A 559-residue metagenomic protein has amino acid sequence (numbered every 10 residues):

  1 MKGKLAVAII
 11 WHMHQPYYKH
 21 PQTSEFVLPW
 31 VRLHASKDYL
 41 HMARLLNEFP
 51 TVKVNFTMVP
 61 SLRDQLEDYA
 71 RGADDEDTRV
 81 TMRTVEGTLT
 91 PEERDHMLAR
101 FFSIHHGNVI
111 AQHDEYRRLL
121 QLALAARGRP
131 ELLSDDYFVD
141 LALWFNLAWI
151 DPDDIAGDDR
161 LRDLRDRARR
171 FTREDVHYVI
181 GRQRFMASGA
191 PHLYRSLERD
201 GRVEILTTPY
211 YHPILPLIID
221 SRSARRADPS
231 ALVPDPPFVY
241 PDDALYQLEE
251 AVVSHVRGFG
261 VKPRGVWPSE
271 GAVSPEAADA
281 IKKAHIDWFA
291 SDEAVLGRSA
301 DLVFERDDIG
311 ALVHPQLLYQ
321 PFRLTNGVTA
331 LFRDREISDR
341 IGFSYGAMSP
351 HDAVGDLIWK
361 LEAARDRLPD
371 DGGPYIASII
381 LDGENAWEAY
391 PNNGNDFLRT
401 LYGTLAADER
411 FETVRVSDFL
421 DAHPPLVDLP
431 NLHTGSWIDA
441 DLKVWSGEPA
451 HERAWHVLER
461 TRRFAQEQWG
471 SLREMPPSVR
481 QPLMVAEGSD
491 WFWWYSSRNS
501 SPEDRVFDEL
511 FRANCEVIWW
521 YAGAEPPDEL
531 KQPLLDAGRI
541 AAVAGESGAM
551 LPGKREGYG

Functional and structural regions predicted by a protein language model:
K2-D166, E305-Y558: Active-site and substrate-binding clefts of carbohydrate-active enzymes
M13-Q15, P209-I214: Short glycine-enriched loops at secondary-structure junctions
T57-L62, P209-H212, G265-V273, S417-L420: Short, solvent-exposed turn/loop segments enriched in Gly/Ser/Thr/Pro and often Arg
R165-A187, P191, A294-L296, D301-F304 (+1 more regions): Extended, Lys/Arg-enriched charged tracts that mediate electrostatic binding to polyanionic substrates
G181-H212, S221-R222: Structured, charged N-terminal subsegments at the starts of enzyme catalytic cores and at intra-chain domain/subunit
R199, G258-F259, P275-A290, N395-D408: Short, surface-exposed basic-aromatic patches at helix termini and helix-loop junctions that form
P229-E270, W359-I380: CE4/NodB-like, metal-dependent polysaccharide N-deacetylase domain that modifies extracellular/periplasmic N-acetylated
P275-D279, K283-P321: Active-site-proximal helices and loops of the catalytic beta/alpha 8
